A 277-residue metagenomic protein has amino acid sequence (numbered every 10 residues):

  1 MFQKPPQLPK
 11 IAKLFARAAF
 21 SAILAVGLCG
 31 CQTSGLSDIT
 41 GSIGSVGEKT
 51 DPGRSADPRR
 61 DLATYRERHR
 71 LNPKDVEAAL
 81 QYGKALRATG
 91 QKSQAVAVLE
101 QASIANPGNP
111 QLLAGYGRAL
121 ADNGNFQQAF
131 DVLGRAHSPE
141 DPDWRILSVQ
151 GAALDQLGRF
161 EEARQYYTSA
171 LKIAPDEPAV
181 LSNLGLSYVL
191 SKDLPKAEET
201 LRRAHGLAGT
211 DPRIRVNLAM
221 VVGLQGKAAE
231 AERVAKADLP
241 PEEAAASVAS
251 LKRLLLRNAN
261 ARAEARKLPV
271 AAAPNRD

Functional and structural regions predicted by a protein language model:
F2, G27-Q81, A85-T89, A97 (+1 more regions): N-terminal leader/linker segments that initiate helical-solenoid repeat arrays
L36-S42, A63, A208, P212 (+1 more regions): Terminal, low-structured helical/coil segments at or just beyond the last alpha-helical repeat
L71-N72, A105-N106, A136-E140, I173 (+2 more regions): Structural marker of alpha-solenoid helical repeat scaffolds
V76-E77, P110-Q111, D143-R145, F160 (+3 more regions): Helix-start (N-cap) detector for alpha-helical repeat units in TPR-like alpha-solenoids, especially tetratricopeptide
Q81, G115, S148-V149, N183 (+1 more regions): Canonical tetratricopeptide repeat
